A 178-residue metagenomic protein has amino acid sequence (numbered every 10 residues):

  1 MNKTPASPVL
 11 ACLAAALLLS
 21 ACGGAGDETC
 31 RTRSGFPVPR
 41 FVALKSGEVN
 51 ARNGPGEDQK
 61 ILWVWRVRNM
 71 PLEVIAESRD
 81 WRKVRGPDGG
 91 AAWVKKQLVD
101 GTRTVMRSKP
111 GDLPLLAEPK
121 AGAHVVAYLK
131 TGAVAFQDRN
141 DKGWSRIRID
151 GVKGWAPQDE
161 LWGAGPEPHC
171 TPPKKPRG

Functional and structural regions predicted by a protein language model:
M1-C12: Bacterial N-terminal signal peptides that target proteins for export
P8-L10, A92, G154: Glycine-centered structural positions embedded in regular secondary structure
L10-S20: Bacterial N-terminal signal peptides
C22-N53, V64-R68, I75-S78, R85-G90 (+5 more regions): SH3-family beta-barrel domains
K60-I61: Beta-strand-rich domains and repeat architectures in extracellular enzymes and scaffolds, especially beta-propellers
